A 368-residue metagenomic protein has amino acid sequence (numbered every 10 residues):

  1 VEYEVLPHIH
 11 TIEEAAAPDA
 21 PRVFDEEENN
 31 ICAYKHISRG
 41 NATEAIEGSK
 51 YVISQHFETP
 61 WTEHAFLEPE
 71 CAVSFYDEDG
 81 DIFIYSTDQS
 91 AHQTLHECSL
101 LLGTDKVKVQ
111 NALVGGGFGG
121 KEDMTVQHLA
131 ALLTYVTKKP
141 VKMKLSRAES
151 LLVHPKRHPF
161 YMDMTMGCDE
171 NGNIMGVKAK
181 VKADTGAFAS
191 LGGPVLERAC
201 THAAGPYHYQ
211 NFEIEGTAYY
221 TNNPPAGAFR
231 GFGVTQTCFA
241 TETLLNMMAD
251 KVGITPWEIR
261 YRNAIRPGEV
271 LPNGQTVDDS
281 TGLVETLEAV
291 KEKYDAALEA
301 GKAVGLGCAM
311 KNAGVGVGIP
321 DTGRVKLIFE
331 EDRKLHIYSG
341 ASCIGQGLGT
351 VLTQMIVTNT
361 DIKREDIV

Functional and structural regions predicted by a protein language model:
V1-V368: Structural alpha/beta core scaffold segments of enzyme domains
